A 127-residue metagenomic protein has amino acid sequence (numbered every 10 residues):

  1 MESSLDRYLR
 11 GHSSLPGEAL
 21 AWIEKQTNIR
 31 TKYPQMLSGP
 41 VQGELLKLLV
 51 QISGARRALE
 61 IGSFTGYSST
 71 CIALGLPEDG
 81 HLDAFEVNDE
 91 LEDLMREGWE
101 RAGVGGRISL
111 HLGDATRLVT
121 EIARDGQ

Functional and structural regions predicted by a protein language model:
M1-Q127: A short alpha-helical cap/connector motif
